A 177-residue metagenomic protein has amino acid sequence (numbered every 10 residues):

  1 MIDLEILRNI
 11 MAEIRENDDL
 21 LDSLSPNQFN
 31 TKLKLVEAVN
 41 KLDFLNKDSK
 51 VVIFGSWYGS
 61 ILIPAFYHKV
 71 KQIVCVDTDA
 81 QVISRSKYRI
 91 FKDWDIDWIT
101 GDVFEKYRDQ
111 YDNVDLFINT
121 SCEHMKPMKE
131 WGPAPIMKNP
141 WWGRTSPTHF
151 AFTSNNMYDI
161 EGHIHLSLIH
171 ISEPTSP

Functional and structural regions predicted by a protein language model:
M1-N46: S-adenosyl-L-methionine
K47-Y58: Conserved class I S-adenosyl-L-methionine
Y58-K69: Conserved SAM-binding loop of SAM-dependent methyltransferases across substrates and taxa, primarily the Class I
T78-Q81: Conserved SAM/SAH-binding beta-strand->alpha-helix loop
R85-Y111: S-adenosyl-L-methionine
V114-K129: A short SAM/SAH-binding and catalytic strip from SAM-dependent methyltransferases
P140-H163: Conserved beta-strand signature within the Rossmann-like core of class I S-adenosyl-L-methionine
I169-T175: Conserved small/polar residues in nucleotide/adenosyl-binding loops
